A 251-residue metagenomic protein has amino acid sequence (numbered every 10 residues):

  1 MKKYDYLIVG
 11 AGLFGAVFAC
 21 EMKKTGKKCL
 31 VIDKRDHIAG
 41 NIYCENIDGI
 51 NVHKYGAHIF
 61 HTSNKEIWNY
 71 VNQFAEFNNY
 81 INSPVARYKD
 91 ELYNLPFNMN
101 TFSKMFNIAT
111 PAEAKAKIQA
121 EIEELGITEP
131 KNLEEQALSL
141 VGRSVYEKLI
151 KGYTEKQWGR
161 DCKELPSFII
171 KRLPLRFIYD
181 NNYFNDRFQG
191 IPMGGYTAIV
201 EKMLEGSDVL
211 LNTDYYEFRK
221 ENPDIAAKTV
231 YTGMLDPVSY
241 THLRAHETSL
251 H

Functional and structural regions predicted by a protein language model:
Y6-L30: N-terminal Rossmann-like FAD-binding beta1-loop-alpha1 element of flavoenzymes
V9, A226-G233: Short hydrophobic core segments
L13-F14, D36-I38, N100, E155-K156 (+2 more regions): Short, solvent-exposed loop/turn segments at secondary-structure junctions
K24-E45: Glycine-rich FAD pyrophosphate-binding loop
K28, N51, E76, D208-L210: Conserved beta-strand segments of alpha/beta enzyme cores
Y43-V52, F60-P111: A conserved beta-strand/loop capping segment in the N-terminal third of enzymes that catalyze redox or closely related
A86-Y93, N100-K228: Active-site/ligand-binding neighborhood in enzyme catalytic cores
T241-L250: Conserved small/polar residues in nucleotide/adenosyl-binding loops
